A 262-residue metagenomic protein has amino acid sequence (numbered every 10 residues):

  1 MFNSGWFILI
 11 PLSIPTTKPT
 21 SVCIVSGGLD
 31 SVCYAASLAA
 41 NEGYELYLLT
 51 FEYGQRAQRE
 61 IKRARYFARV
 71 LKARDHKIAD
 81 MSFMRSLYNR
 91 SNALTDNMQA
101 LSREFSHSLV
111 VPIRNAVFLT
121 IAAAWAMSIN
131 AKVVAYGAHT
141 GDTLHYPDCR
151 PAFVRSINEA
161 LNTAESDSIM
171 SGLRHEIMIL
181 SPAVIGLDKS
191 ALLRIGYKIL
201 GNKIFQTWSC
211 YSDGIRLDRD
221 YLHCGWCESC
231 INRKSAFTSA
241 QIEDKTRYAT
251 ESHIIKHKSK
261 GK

Functional and structural regions predicted by a protein language model:
G5-L200, C230: ATP-dependent adenylation/nucleotidyltransferase module used to activate substrates
S106-H107, D142, Q206, D220 (+2 more regions): Glycine-rich, flexible loop/turn motifs
A138-T143, K189-L192, K203-G225: Mid-to-C-terminal catalytic subdomains of enzymes that bind/position adenosyl phosphate moieties or nucleic-acid
G214-L222, E228-A249, I255: Iron-sulfur (Fe-S) cluster-binding segments and ferredoxin-like electron-carrier domains, especially [2Fe-2S]
S259-K262: Cysteine-centered metal-binding/redox modules
